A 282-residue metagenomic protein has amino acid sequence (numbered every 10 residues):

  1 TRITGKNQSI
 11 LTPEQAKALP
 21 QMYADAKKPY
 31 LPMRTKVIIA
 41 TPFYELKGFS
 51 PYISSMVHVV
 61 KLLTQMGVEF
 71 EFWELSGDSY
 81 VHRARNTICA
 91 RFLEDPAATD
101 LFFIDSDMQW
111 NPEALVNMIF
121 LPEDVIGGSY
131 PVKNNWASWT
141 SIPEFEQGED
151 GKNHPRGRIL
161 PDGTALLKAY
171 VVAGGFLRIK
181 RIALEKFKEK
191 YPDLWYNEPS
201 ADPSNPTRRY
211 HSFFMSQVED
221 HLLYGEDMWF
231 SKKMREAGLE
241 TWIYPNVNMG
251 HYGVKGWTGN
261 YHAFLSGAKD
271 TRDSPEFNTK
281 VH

Functional and structural regions predicted by a protein language model:
T1-S79: N-proximal low-complexity "stem/linker" segments adjacent to membrane-targeting elements
R2-A24, P29-T35, K190-H282: C-terminal catalytic/acceptor-binding lobe
L31, L93-E94, I119: Residue-level signal for alpha-helix termini/capping positions
V81-R85, D227: Conserved donor sugar-nucleotide recognition element shared by glycan-biosynthetic enzymes
N86-D100: Active-site nucleotide-sugar/metal-binding loop of Leloir-type enzymes
C89, N111-M215: Conserved catalytic core of nucleotide-sugar-dependent glycosyltransferases
A97-Q109: Short beta-strand-to-loop acidic/aromatic patch adjacent to the donor-nucleotide binding site
D100, D124-V125, T241: Short, Asp-centered acidic motifs that coordinate Mg2+ and/or phosphate in catalytic or ligand-binding sites
